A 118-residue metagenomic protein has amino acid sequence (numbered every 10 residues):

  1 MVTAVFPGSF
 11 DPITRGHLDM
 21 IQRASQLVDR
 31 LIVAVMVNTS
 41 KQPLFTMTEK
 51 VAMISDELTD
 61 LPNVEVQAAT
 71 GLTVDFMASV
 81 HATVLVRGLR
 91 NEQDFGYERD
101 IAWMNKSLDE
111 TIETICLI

Functional and structural regions predicted by a protein language model:
M1-I118: Nucleotidyltransferase catalytic core that binds NTPs
